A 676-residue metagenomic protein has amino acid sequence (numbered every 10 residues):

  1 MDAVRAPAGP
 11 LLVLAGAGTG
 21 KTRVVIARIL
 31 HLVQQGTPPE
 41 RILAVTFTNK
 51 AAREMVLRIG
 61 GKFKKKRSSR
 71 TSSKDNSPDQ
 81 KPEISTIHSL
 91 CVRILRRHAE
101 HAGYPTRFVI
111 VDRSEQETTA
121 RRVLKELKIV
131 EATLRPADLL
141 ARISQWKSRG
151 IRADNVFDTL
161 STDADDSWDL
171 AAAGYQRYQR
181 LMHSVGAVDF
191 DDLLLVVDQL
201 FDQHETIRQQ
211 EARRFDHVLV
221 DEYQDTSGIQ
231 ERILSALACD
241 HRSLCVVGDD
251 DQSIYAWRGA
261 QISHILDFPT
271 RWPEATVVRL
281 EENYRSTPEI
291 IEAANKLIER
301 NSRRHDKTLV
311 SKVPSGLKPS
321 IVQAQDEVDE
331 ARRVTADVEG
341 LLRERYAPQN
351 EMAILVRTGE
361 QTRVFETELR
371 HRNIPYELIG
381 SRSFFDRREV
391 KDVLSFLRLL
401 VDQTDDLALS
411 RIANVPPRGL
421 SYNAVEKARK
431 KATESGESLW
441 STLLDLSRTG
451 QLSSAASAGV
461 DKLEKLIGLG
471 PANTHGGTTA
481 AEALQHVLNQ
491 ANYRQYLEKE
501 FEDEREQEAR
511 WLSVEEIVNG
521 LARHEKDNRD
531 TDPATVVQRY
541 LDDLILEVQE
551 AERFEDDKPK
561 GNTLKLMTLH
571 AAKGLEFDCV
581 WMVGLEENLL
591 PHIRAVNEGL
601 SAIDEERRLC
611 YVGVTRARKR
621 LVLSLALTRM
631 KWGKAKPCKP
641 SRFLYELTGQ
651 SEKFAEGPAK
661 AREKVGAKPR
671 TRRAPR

Functional and structural regions predicted by a protein language model:
M1-A17, T22-V25, L30-H31, L43-F47 (+6 more regions): Conserved helicase NTPase motor core
G9, T37-R41, P78-K81, T119 (+10 more regions): Short glycine-/polar-rich loops that comprise or flank the Walker A/P-loop and associated switch/sensor motifs
V13, A17-V25, A99, P273-T276 (+4 more regions): Helicase P-loop NTPase motor core
R41-R142, N155, T162, L266 (+2 more regions): Conserved P-loop NTPase-based nucleic-acid remodeling module centered on helicase motor cores
E83-T86, V196-V197, N562-L569: Conserved two-lobed SF2 helicase motor
L90-H98, D251-A256, R285-S286, L378-V401 (+1 more regions): Short alpha-helix plus adjacent loop in nuclease-associated cores
L160, A164, T362-I374, R387 (+1 more regions): Conserved helicase C-terminal RecA-like lobe
S651-R676: Acidic, low-complexity intrinsically disordered tails
